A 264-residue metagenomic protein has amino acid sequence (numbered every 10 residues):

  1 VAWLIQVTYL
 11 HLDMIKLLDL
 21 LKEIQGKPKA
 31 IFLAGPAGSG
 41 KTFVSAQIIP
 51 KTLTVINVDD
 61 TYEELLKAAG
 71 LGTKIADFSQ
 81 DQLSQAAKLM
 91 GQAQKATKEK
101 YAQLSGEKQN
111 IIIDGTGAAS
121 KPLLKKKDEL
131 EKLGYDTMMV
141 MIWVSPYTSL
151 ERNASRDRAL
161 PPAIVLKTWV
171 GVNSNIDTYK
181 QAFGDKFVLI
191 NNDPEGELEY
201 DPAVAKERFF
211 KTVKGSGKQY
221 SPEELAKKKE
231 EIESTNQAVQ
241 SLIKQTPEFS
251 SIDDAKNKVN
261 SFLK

Functional and structural regions predicted by a protein language model:
I24-K27, Q103-S105: Phosphate-binding P-loop
P36-A37: The conserved Walker
K41: Conserved lysine of the Walker
S45-Q109, K121: Conserved substrate/cofactor phosphate-moiety recognition/catalytic segment in nucleotide-dependent phosphotransferases
L133-E151: Conserved phosphate-donor/acceptor-positioning beta-strand/loop module used by diverse small-molecule
Y147-K264: Conserved GTP-binding G-domain of TRAFAC-class P-loop NTPases and closely related GTPase folds
